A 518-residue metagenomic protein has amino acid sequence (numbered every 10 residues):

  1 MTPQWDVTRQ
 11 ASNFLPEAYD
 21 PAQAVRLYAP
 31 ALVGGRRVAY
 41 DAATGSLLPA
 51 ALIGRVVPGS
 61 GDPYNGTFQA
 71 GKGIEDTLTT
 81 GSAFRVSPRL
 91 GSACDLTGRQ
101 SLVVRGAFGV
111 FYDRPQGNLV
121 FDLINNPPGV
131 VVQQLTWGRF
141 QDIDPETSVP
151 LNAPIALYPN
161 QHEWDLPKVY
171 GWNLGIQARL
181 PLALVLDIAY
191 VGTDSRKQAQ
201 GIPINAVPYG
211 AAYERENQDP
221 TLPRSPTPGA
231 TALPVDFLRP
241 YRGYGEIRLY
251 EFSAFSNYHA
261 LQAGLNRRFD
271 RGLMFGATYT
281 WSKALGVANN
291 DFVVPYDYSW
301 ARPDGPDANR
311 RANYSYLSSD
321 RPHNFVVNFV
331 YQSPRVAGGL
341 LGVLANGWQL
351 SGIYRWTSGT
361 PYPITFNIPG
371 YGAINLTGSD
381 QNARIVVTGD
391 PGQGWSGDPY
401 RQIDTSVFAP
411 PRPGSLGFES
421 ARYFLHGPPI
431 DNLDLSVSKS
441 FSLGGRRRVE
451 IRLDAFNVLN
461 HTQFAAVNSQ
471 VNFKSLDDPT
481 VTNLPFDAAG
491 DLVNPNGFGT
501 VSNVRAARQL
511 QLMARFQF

Functional and structural regions predicted by a protein language model:
M1-F14: Short intrinsically disordered, low-complexity coil segments enriched in acidic
D6, L151-L157, Q161-F518: Short, solvent-exposed micro-motifs at the edges of structured domains
S12-E251, G305, T377-T388, P428: Solvent-exposed loop/turn elements at secondary-structure boundaries
